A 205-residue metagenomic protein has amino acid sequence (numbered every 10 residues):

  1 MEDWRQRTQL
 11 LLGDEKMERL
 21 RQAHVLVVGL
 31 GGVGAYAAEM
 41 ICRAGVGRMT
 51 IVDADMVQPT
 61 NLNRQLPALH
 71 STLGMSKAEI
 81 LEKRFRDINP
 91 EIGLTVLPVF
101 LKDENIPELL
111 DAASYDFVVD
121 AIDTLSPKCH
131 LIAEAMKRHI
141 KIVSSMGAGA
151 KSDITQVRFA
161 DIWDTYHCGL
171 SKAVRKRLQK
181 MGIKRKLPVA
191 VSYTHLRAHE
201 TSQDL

Functional and structural regions predicted by a protein language model:
M1-V25: N-terminal charged helix/coil linker that caps or initiates catalytic domains
V27-L30, I51: Hydrophobic Val/Ile/Leu positions in short beta-strands of Rossmann-like dinucleotide-binding domains
V33: Hydrophobic/small residue at the entry helix of a nucleotide-binding pocket
A44-R48: Conserved S-adenosyl-L-methionine
D53-I88: Glycine-rich phosphate-binding loop and adjoining beta1-alpha1-beta2 segment of Rossmann-like nucleotide-binding folds
N105-A113: Short amphipathic alpha-helix with an adjacent loop that forms part of the alpha/beta core around
F117-I122, L131-V157: ADP-ribose/adenylate-binding Rossmann-like module
T194-T201: Conserved small/polar residues in nucleotide/adenosyl-binding loops
